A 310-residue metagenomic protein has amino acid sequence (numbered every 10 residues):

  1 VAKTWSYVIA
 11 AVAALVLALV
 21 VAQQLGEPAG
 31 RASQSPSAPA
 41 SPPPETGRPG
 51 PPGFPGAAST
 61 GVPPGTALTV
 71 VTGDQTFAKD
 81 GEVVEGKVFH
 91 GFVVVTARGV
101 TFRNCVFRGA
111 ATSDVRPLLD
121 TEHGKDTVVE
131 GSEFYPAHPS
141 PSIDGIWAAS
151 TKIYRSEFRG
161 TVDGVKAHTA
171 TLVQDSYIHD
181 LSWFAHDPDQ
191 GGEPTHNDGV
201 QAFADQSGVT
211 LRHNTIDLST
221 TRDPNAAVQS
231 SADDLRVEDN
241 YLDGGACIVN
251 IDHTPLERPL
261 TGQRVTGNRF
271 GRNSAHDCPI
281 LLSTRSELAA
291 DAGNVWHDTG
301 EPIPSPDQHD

Functional and structural regions predicted by a protein language model:
A2-L25: Secretory targeting and sorting signals
L17-S41: C-terminal region of N-terminal signal peptides and the immediate post-cleavage residues of exported proteins
A38-V70, R258, G262, T266 (+1 more regions): Acidic, glycine- and Ser/Thr-rich low-complexity intrinsically disordered tracts in extracellular/secreted proteins
P42-G56, E122-T127, A137-S140, T221 (+1 more regions): N-terminal non-globular leader segments, chiefly Sec-dependent signal peptides
E45-R108: N-terminal segments that cap or nucleate solenoid repeat domains
T60-V62, V70-T72, F203, L211-D217: Beta-strand/loop edge motif enriched in small/polar residues
T69-T72, F89-G91, G109-T121, P136-G145 (+5 more regions): Extracellular beta-strand/beta-solenoid scaffold signature
G81-V88, G99-G109, G124-P136, A148-V162 (+6 more regions): Right-handed parallel beta-helix
